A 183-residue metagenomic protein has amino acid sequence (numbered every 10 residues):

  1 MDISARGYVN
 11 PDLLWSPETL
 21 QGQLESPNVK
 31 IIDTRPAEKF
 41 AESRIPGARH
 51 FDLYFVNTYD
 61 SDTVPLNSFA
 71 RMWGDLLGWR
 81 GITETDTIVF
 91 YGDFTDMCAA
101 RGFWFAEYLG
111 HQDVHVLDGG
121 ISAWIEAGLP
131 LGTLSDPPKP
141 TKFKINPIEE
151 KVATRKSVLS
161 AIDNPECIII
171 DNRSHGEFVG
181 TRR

Functional and structural regions predicted by a protein language model:
D2-P11, V64-P165, E177, T181-R182: Thiolate-centered catalytic microenvironments shared by cysteine-dependent enzyme domains
I3-M72, T87, C167-R183: N-terminal intrinsically disordered, low-complexity segments enriched in P/E/S/T
